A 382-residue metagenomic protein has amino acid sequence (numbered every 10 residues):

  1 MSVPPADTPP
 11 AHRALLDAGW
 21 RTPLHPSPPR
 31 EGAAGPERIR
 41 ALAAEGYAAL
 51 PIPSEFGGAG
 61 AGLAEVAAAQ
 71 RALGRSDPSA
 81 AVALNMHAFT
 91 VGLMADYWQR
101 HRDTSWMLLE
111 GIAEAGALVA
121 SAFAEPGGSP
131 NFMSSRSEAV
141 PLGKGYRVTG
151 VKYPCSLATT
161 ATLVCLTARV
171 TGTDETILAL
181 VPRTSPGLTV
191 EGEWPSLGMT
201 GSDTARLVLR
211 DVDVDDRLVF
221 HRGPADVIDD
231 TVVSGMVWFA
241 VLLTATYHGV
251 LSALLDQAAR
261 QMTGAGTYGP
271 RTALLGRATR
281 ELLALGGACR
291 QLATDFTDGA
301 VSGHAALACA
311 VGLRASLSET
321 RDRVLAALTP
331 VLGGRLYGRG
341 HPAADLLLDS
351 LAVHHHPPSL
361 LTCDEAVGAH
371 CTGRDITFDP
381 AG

Functional and structural regions predicted by a protein language model:
M1-L16, F378-G382: Actinobacteria-biased recognition of intrinsically disordered, low-complexity terminal regions
L24-R30, T263, A284-S318, A326-Y337: C-terminal helix-coil-helix/basic helical segment that borders enzyme active sites and/or dimer interfaces and provides
G35-A44, A49-S156, C371: Glycine-rich flavin
A69, V148-G150, A179, L209 (+3 more regions): Buried hydrophobic positions in well-ordered alpha/beta secondary-structure cores of metabolic enzymes
P154-V190: A short core secondary-structure module
S196-L283: Glycine-rich beta->alpha junctions and the first turn(s) of the following alpha-helix
G249, G276-L283, V311, A315-D322 (+1 more regions): Generic structural signal for well-ordered, non-transmembrane alpha-helical segments in soluble/cytosolic regions
G334-G382: Glycine-rich phosphate/cofactor-binding loops in nucleotide/flavin-utilizing enzymes
